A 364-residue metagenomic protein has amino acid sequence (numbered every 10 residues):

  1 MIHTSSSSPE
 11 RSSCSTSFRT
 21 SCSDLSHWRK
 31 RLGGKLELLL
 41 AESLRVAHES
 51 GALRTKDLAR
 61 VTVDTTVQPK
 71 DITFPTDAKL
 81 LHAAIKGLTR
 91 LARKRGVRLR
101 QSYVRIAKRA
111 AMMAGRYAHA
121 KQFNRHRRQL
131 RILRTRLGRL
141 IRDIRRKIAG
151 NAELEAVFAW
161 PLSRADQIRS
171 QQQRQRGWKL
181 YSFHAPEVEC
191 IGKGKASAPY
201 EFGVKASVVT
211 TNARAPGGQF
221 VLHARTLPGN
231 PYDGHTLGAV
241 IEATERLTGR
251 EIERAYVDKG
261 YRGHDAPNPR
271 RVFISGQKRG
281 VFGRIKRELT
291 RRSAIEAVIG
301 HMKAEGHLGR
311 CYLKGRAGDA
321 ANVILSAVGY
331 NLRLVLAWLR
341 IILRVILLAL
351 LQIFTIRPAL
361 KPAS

Functional and structural regions predicted by a protein language model:
M1, R19-W28, D57-P69, V208 (+4 more regions): Short, conserved catalytic/metal-binding motifs centered on acidic residues
S6-E187: Active-site- or DNA-interface-adjacent structural scaffold in DNA-acting proteins
Q68, V188-E189, T211-A215, L227-P231 (+5 more regions): Short, glycine-/Ser/Thr-/acidic-enriched flexible segments
S182-E201: Flexible, glycine/threonine-enriched loop-and-boundary segments that flank and lead into catalytic domains of large
A185-E187, A206, T210-N212, H223-P228 (+6 more regions): Active-site proximal loops enriched in glycine and acidic residues that flank catalytic Cys/His/Asp and coordinate
K195-L247: Electropositive, glycine- and tryptophan-enriched low-complexity nucleic-acid-binding patches
E245-I324, L343: Helix-centered, glycine/charged polyanion-binding patches within enzymatic domains that contact phosphate-containing
G309-R310, R333-S364: A short, flexible helix-boundary coil/loop motif
